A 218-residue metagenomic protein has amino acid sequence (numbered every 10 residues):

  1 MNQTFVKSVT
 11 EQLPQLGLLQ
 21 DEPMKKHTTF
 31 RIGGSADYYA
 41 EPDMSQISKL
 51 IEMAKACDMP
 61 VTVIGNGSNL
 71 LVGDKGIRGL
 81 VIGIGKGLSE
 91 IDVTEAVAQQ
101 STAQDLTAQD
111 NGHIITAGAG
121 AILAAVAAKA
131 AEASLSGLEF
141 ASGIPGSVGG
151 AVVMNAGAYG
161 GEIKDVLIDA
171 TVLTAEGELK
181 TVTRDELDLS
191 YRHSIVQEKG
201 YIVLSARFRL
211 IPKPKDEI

Functional and structural regions predicted by a protein language model:
N2-V148: Anion-binding (especially nucleotide phosphate/pyrophosphate-binding) glycine-rich loop and adjoining beta-alpha core
L19-Q20, K26, I32, L70 (+1 more regions): Phosphate/pyrophosphate- and phosphate-bearing ligand-binding catalytic cores of soluble enzymes
S35, G112, D165, K199-V203: A general secondary-structure signal for short beta-strands and their flanking turns/coil in non-transmembrane regions
P42-M44, D74-G76, G85-G87, G157 (+3 more regions): Short loop segments at secondary-structure junctions
L71-G73, E90-I91, A124-A127, S147-N155 (+3 more regions): Short, well-ordered, mixed-charge alpha-helical segments that flank or form enzyme active sites
G79, G149, L167-D169, E186 (+1 more regions): Broad gene-expression machinery/nucleic-acid interaction feature
I114-T116, D169-T171, S205-R207: Beta-strand secondary-structure signal
A131-A133, G137-E178: Hydrophobic alpha-helical segments and helix pairs
